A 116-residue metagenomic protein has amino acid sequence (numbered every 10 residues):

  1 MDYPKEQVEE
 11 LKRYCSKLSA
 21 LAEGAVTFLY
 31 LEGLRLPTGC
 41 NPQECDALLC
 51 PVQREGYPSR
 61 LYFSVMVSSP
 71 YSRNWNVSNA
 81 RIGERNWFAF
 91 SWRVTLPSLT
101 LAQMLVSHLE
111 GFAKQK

Functional and structural regions predicted by a protein language model:
M1-P42: Strand-helix-loop interaction patch of compact alpha/beta domains
Y30-E32, L48, Y62-S64: Residues in well-ordered beta-strands of folded domains
C45: Residue-level detector of short, conserved catalytic/binding motifs and their immediate flanks
L49-R54: Proline-anchored loop/turn motifs at beta-strand termini and strand-loop-strand connectors
G56-K116: Domain-scale recognition of soluble eukaryotic interaction modules
